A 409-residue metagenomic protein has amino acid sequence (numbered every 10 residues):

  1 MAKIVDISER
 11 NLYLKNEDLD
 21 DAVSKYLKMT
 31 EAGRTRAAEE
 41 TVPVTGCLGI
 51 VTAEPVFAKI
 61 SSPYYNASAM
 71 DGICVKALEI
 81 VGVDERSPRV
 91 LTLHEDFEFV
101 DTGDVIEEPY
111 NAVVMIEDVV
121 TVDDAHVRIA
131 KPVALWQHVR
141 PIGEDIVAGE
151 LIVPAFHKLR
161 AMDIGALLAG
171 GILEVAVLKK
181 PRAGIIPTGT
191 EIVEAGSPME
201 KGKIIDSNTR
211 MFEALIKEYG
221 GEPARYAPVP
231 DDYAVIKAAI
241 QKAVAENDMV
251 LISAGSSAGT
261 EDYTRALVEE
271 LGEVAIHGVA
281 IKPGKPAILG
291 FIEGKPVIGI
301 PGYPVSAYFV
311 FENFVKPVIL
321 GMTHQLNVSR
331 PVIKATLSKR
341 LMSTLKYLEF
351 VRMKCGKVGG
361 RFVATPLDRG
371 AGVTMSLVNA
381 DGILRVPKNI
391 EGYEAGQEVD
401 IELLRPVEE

Functional and structural regions predicted by a protein language model:
A2-L173: Phosphate-interaction motifs
D20-V23, T35-V44, G49, E54 (+3 more regions): Flexible glycine/proline-rich
I73, R89-V90, E98, N111-V113 (+11 more regions): Structural motif
E107, A161, A258-T260, S306 (+1 more regions): Short glycine-rich, flexible loops that bind phosphorylated cofactors or substrates
P141-I252: Phosphate-binding glycine-rich loops and their immediate beta-loop-alpha structural context
T190-E191, G255-G259, G302: Short glycine-rich anion-binding loops that position phosphate/pyrophosphate groups of nucleotides and phosphorylated
G259-L271: Short Gly/Thr/Asp-enriched flexible loops that form oxyanion-binding sites at enzyme active sites
